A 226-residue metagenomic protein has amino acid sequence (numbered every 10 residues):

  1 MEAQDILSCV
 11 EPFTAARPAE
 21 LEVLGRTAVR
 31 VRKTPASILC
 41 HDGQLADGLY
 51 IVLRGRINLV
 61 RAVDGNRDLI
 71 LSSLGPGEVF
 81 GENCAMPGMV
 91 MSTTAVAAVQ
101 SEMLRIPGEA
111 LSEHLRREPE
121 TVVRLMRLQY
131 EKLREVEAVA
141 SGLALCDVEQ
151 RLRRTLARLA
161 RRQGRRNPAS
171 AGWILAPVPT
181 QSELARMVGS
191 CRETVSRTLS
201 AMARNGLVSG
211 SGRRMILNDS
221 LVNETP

Functional and structural regions predicted by a protein language model:
M1-P35, V79, C84-A85: Cyclic nucleotide-binding regulatory module and flanking cytosolic helices
P12, S37-Q100: Cyclic nucleotide-binding regulatory domains
L21, L111-S112, V222-N223: A generic structural signal for short hydrophobic patches within well-formed alpha-helices
E22-V23, L39-G43, A169: Short loop/turn motifs at secondary-structure junctions and domain boundaries
S72-Y130, R134: Cyclic-nucleotide recognition modules
R134, S141-A144, V148: Signal-transducing alpha-helical linker
V148, T155, L159-P226: Phosphate-/nucleic-acid-contacting segments
